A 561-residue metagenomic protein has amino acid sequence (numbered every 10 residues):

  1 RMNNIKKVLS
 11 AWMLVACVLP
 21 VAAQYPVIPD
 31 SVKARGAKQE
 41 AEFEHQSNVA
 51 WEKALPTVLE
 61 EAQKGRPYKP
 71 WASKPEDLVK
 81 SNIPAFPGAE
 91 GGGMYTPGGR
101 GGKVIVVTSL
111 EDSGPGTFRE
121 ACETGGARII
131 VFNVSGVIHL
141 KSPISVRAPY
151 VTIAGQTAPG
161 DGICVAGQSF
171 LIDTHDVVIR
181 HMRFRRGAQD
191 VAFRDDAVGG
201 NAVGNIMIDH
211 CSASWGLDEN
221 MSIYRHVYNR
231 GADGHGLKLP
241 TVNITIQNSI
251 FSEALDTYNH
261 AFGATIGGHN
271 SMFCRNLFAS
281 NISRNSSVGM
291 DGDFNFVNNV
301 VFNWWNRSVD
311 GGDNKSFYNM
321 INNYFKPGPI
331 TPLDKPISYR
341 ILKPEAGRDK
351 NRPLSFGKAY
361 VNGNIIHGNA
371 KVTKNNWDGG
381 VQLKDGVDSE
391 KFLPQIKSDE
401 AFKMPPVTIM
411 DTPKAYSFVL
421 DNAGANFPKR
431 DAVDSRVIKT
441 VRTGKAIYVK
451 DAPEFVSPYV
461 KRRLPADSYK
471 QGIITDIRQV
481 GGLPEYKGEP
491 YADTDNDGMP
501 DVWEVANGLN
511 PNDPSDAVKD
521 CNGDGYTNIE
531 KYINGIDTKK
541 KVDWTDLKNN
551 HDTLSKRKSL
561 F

Functional and structural regions predicted by a protein language model:
R1-Q24: Bacterial Sec-dependent N-terminal signal peptides
P26-E60, K64-K74, V288-M290, N295-D476: Extracellular beta-rich repeat passengers
F86-I130: Acidic Gly/Asp/Thr-rich repetitive segments characteristic of extracellular carbohydrate-active and adhesion proteins
E111-D112, S135-V137, T157-P159, G328-T331 (+3 more regions): Acidic glycine-/aspartate-rich tracts in secreted/extracellular proteins
R119-G126, I138-T152, I163-R180, R186-V203: Extracellular beta-strand-rich solenoid/capping regions of secreted or surface-exposed proteins that bind or remodel
Y150, G155, P159, H175-R186 (+7 more regions): Right-handed parallel beta-helix
I477-F561: Extracellular calcium-associated, cysteine-rich motifs in secreted modular proteins
